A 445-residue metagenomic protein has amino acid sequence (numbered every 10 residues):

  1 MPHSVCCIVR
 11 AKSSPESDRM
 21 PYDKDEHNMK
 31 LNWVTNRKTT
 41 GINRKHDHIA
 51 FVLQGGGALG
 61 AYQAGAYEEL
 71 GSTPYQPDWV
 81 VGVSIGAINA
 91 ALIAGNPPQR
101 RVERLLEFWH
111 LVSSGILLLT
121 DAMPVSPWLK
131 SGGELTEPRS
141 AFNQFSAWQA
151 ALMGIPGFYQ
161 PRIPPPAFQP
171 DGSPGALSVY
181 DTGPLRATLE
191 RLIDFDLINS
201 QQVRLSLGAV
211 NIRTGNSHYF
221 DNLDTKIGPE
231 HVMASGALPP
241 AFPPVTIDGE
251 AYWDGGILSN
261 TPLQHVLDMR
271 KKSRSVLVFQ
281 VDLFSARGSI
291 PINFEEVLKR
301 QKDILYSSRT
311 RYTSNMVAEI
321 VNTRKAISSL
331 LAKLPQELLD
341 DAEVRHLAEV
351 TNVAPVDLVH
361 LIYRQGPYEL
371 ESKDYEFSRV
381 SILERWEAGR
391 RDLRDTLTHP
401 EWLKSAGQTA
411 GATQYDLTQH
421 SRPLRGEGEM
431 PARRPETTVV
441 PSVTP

Functional and structural regions predicted by a protein language model:
C6-C7: Cysteine-centered motifs
P21-I49, V210-R213: Small-residue-rich anion-binding loops in enzyme active sites
W33, R44-A50, G57-L177, G183 (+7 more regions): Patatin-like phospholipase
V81, G208, L277-V281, D357-L361: Hydrophobic/aromatic beta-strand patches that form the interior of the parallel beta-sheet core in alpha/beta enzyme
Q160-S273, Q280, P291-E296, R300: Active-site gating loop/helix substructures
Q169-D171, A176, P184, L189 (+1 more regions): C-terminal helical/tail subdomains of lipid-metabolizing enzymes
I292-L330: Acidic, Ser/Thr-rich peripheral helices and adjacent loops at domain boundaries
